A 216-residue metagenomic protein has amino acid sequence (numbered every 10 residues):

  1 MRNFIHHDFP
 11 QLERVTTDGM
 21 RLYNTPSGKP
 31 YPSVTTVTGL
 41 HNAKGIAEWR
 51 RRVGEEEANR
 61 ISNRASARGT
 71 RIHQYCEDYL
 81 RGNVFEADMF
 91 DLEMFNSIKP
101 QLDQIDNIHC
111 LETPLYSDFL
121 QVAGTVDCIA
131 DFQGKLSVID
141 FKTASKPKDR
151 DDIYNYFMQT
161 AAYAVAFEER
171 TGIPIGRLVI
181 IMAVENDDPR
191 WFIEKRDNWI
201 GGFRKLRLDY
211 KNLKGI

Functional and structural regions predicted by a protein language model:
M1-A123: Metal-dependent nuclease catalytic cores that hydrolyze phosphodiester bonds in DNA/RNA, characterized by
T113-K214: Mg2+/Mn2+-dependent nuclease catalytic core
